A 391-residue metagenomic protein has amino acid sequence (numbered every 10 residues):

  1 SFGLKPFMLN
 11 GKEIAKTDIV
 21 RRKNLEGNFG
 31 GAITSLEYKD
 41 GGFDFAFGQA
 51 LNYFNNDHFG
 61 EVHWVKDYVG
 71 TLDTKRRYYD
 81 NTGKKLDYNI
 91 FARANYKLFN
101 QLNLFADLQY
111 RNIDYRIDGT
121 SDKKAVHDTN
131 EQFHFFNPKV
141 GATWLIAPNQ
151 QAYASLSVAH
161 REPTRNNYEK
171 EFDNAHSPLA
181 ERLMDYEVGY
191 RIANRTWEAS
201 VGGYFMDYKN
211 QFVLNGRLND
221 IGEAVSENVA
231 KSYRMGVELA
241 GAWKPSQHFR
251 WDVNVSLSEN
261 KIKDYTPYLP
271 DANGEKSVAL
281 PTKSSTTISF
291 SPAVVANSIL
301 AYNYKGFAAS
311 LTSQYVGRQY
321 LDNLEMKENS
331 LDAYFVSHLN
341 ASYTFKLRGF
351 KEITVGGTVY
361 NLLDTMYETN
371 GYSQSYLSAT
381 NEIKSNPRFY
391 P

Functional and structural regions predicted by a protein language model:
S1-T120, L145, W197-G203, D252: Face-selective signature of the C-terminal outer-membrane beta-barrel domain
A32-Y38, I90-Y96, V140-W144, V188-I192 (+8 more regions): Residues on the lipid-exposed face of transmembrane beta-strands in outer-membrane beta-barrel proteins
K39-F43, F99-N103, A147-N149, L183 (+7 more regions): Outer-membrane beta-barrel channels and translocator barrels
D40, L51-D57, Y110-R116, L156-E162 (+9 more regions): Transmembrane beta-strands of outer-membrane beta-barrel pores
F43-Q49, L104-A106, P138, A152-A154 (+6 more regions): Transmembrane beta-strands of outer-membrane beta-barrel proteins
N100, F205-D207, E227-N323: Gram-negative outer-membrane beta-barrel transporters
L145, Q151-S157, L179-R250, S256 (+1 more regions): Membrane-embedded beta-barrel scaffold of Gram-negative outer-membrane proteins
R250, S285-P391: Conserved C-terminal beta-signal and adjacent last beta-strands/turns of outer-membrane beta-barrel proteins
